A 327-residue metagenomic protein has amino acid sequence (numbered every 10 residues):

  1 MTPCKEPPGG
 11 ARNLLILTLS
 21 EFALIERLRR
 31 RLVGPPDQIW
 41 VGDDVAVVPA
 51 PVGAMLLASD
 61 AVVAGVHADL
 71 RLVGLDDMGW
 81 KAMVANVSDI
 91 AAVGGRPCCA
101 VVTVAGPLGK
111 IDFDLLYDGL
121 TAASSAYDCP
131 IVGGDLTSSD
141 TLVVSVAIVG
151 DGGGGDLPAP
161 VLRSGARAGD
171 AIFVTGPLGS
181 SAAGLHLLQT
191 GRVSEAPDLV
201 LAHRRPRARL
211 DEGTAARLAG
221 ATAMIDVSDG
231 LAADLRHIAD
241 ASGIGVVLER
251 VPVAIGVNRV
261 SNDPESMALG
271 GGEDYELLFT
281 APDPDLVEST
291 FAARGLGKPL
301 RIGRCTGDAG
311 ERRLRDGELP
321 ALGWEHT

Functional and structural regions predicted by a protein language model:
P3-E6, G10-G74, V93, V102 (+1 more regions): Extreme N-terminal cap/leader segments of soluble proteins
G10-V33, V73, P107-V132, T137-V144 (+4 more regions): Glycine-/charge-enriched secondary-structure boundary and capping motifs
D37-I39, L70-A85, G109-D118: Glycine-rich anion/phosphate-binding loops
P49-V52, V62, R96-H186, R304: Glycine-rich anion-binding loops of enzyme active sites
A82-V93, S124-A126: A short, N-terminal amphipathic alpha-helix
A182-L199: Short, compositionally biased
R205-A215: A short, well-structured juxtamembrane/interface segment
